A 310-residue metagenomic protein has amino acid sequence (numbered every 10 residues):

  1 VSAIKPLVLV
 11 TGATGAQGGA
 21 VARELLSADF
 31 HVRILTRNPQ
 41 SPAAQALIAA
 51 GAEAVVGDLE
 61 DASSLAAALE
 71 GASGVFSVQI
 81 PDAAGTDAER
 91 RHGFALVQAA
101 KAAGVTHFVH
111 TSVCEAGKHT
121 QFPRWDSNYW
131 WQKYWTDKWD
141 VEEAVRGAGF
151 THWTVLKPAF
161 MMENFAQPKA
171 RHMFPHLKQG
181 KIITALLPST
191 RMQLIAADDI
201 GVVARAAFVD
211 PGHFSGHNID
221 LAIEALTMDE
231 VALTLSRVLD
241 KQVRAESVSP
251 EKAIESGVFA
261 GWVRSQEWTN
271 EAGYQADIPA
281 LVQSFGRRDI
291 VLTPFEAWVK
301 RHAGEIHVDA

Functional and structural regions predicted by a protein language model:
S2-Q45, E60-S63, A67-E70, G74 (+4 more regions): Oxidoreductase cofactor-interface core, primarily capturing Rossmann-like NAD(P)-dependent enzymes
E24, F214, V238-L239, P250-A310: A hydrophobic C-terminal alpha-helical subdomain
L47-D61: Rossmann-fold cofactor-recognition segment
G51-A54, A83, M192, I306-D309: Acidic/glycine-enriched edge-of-secondary-structure segments
V56, K157-P158, S247-S249: Short loop/edge segments at beta-strand edges and connector loops that shape dinucleotide/nucleotide cofactor-binding
G85-R91, E271, D277: Glycine/threonine-rich flexible loop motifs
G93, K138, A170, S265-W268 (+1 more regions): A general structural signal for well-ordered alpha-helical segments in protein cores
